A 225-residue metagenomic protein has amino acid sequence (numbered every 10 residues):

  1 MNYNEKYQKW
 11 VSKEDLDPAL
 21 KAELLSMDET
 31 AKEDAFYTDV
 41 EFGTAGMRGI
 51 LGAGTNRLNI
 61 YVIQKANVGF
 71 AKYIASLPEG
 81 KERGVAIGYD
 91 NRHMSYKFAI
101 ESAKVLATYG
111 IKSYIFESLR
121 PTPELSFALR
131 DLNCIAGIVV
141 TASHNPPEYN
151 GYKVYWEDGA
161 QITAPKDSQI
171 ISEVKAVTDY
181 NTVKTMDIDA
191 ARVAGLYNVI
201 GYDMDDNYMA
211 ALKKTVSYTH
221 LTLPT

Functional and structural regions predicted by a protein language model:
M1-K65, E173-N181, Y218: Cofactor-/ligand-binding subdomain signature composed of acidic, glycine-rich, tryptophan-containing flexible loops
Q8-K13, E79-E157: Ferredoxin-reductase
E14, A53-N56, R92, Y114-I115 (+3 more regions): Hydrophobic alpha-helical scaffolding
E41-N56, K104, T185-I200: Gly-rich Lys/Arg/Thr-decorated short loops/hinges at beta-loop-alpha junctions or inter-strand turns that position
L58-V68, M94-S95, E117, P121 (+1 more regions): Phosphate/oxyanion-binding active-site loops and adjacent basic polyanion-contact surfaces
V68-A75, S126, M209, K213-S217: Generic structural signal for well-ordered alpha-helical scaffold segments
Q161-P165, Q169-A211, T215-S217: Long, well-ordered, tryptophan-enriched scaffold segments
T219-T225: Conserved small/polar residues in nucleotide/adenosyl-binding loops
